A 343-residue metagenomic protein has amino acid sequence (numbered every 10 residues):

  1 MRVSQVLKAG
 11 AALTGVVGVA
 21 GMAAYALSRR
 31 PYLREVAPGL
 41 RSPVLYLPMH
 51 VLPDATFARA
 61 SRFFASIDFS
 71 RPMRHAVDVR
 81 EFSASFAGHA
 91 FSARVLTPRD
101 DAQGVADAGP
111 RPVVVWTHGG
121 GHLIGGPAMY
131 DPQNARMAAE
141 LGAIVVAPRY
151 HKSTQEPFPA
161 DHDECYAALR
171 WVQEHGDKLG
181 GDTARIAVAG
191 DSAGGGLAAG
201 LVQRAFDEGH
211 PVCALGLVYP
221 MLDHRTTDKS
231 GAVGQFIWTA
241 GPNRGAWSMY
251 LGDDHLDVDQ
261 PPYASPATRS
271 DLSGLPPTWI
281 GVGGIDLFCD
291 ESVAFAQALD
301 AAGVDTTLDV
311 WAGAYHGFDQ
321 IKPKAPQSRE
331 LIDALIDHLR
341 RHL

Functional and structural regions predicted by a protein language model:
R2-P98: A glycine/proline-hinged amphipathic helix-loop "lid/cap" segment that gates access to hydrophobic ligand pockets
G18-Y32, R80-E81, H89-L343: Alpha/beta-hydrolase superfamily serine-hydrolase fold, recognizing
